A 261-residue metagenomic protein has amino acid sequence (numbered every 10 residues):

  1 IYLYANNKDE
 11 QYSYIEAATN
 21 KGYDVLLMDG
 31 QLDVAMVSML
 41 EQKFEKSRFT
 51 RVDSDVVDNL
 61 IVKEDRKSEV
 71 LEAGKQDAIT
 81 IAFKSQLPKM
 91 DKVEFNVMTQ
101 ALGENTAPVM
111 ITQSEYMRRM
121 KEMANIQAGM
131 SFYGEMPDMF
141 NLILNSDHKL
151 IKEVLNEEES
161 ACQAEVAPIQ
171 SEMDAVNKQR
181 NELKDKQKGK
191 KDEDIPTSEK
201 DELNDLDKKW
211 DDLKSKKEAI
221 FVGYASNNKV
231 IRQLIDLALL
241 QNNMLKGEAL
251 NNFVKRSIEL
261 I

Functional and structural regions predicted by a protein language model:
I1-I261: Long, intrinsically disordered, charge-dense linkers/tails
